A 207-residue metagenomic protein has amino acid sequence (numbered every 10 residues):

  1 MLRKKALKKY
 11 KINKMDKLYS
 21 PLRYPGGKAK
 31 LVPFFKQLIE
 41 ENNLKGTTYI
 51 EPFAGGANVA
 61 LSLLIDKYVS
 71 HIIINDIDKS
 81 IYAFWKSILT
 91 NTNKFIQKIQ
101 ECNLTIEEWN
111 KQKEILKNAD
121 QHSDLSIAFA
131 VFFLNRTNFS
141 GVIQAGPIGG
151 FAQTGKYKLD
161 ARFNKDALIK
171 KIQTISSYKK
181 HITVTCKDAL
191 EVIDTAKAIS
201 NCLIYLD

Functional and structural regions predicted by a protein language model:
L2-I39, L44, I88-Y205: SAM-dependent nucleic-acid methyltransferase catalytic core
K45-I106: Conserved S-adenosyl-L-methionine
P52-F53, N75, T185-K187, L206: Short His-Asn-centered micro-motif
